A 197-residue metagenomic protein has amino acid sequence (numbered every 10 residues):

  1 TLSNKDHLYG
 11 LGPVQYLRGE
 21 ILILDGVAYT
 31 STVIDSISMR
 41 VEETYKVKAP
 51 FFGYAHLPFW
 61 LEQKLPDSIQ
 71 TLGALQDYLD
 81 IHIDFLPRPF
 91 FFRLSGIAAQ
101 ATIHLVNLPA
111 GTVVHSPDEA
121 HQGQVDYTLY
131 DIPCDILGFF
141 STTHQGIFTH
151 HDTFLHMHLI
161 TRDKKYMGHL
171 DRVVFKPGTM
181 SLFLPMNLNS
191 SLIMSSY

Functional and structural regions predicted by a protein language model:
T1-K48: N-terminal low-complexity or amphipathic/hydrophobic leaders
R18, P89, F154-H156, M167: Extracellular structured ligand-interaction cores
T30-F90: Contiguous hydrophobic, core-forming segments of folded domains
L65-V125: Mid-length scaffold segments of soluble, non-membrane domains
G96-A98, F140, T161, V174: A mature extracytoplasmic/lumenal domain signature
I103-N107, F148-H150, G168-D171: A short secondary-structure junction signal
P109-D163: Short, hydrophobic/π-rich interface segment
H158-Y197: C-terminal structured interaction module
